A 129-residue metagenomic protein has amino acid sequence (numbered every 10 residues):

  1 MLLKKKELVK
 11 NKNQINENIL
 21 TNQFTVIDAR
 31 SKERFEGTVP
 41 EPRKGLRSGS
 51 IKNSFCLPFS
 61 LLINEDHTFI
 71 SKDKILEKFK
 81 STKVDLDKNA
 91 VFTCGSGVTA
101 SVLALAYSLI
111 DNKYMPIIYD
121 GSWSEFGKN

Functional and structural regions predicted by a protein language model:
M1-T25, A29-F92, S96-N129: Rhodanese-like catalytic fold shared by cysteine-dependent sulfurtransferases and DSP/PTP-type phosphatases
